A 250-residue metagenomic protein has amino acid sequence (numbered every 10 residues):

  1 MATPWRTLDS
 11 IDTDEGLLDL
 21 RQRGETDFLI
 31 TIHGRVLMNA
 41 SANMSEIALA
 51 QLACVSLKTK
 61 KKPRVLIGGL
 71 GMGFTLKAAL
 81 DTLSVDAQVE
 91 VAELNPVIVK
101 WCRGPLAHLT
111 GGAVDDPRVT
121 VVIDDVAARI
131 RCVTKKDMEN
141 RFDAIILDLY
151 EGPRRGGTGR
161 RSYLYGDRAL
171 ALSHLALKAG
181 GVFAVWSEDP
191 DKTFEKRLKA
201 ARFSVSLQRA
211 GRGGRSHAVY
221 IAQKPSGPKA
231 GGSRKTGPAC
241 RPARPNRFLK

Functional and structural regions predicted by a protein language model:
A2-E25, L29-I32, M38, V55 (+3 more regions): SAM/dcSAM-binding transferase cores
L37-N43: Short amphipathic beta-strand/extended segments with alternating polar/hydrophobic composition
N43, I47-L177, V185-W186, K196 (+4 more regions): The AdoMet/dcAdoMet-binding core of the Class I SAM-like
D189: Small/polar glycine-rich anion-binding or flexible loop at a beta-alpha turn
